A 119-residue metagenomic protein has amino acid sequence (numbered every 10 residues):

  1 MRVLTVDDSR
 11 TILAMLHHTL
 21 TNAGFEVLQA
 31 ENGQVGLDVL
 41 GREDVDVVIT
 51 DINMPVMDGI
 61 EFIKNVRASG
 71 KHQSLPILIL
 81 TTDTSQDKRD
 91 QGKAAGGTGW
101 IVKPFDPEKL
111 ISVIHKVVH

Functional and structural regions predicted by a protein language model:
A14-N22: Charged docking surfaces used in two-component/phosphorelay signaling
Q29-V47, D90: Acidic, metal-coordinating helix/loop segments flanking the phosphotransfer/catalytic sites of two-component signaling
T50-D51: Active-site T/S-Asp motif of two-component receiver
M54: Receiver (REC) domain active-site loop signature in two-component systems and cognate sites in sensor histidine kinases
F105-I114: C-terminal output helix
